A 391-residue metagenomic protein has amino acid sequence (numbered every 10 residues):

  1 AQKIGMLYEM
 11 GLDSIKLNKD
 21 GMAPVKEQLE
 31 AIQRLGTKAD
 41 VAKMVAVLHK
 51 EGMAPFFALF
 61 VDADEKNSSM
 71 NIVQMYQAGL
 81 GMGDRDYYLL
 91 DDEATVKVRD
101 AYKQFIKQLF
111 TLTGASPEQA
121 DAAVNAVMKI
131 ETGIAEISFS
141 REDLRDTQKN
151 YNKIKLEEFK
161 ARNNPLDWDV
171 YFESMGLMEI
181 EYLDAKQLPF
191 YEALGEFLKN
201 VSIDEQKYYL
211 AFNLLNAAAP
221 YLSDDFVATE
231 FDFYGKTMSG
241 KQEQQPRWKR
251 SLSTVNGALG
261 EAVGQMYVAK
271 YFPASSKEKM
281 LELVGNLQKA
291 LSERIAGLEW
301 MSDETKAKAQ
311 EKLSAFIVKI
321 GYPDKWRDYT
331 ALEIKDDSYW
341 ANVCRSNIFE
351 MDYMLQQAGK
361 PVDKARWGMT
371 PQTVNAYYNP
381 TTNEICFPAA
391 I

Functional and structural regions predicted by a protein language model:
Q2-E282: Noncatalytic, helix-rich "gating/capping" subdomain that lines the substrate-entry/channel surface of large enzyme
V127, A161-P165, D184-L188, Q245 (+3 more regions): Intrinsically disordered, low-complexity linker/terminal regions across diverse proteins
